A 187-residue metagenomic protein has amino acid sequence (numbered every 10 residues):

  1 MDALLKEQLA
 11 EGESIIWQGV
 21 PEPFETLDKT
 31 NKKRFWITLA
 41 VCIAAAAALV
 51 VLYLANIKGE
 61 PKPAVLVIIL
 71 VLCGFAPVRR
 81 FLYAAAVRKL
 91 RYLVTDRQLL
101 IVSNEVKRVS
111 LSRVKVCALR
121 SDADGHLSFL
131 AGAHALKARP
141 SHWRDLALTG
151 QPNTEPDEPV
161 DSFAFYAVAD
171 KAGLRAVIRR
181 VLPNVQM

Functional and structural regions predicted by a protein language model:
M1-P21: Short, charged cytosolic
Q8, Y92, V116-R120: Short, exposed beta-strand/loop patches in secreted or surface proteins that constitute
E11, A86, N184-M187: Soluble N-terminal interaction domains of secretory/endomembrane membrane proteins
F24-L90: Alpha-helical transmembrane spans
F75-K115: Conserved beta-hairpin
V102-W143: Acidic, Ser/Thr-rich low-complexity segments on the non-lumenal side of membrane proteins
H126-M187: A membrane-cytosol interface segment of integral membrane proteins
